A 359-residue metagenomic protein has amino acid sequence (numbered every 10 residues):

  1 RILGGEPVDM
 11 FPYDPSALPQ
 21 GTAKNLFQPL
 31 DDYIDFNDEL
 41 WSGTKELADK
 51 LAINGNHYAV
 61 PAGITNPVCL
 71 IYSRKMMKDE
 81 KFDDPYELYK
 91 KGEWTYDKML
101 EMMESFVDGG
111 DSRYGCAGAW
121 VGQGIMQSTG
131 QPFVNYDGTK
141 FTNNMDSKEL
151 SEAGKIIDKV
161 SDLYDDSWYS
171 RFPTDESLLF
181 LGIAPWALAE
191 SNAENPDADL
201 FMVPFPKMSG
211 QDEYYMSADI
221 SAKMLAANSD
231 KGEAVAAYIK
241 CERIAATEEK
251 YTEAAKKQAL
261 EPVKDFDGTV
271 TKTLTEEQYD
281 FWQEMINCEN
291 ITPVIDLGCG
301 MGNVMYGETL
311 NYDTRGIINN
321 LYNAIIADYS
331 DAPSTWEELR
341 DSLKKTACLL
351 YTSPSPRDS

Functional and structural regions predicted by a protein language model:
R1-P15: Early extracytoplasmic/lumenal segment of secretory-pathway proteins
Y13-P67, V203: Hinge/lid segment of periplasmic solute-binding proteins
D31-G43, L88-K91, Q131-E152, M208-Y214: Short, solvent-exposed loop/beta-turn-alpha elements that line the ligand-binding surface or hinge of extracytoplasmic
A52-L70, K78, T95-T142: Extracytoplasmic/periplasmic solute-binding protein
E101-M103, N135-W168: Glycine-centered hinge/linker elements that transmit conformational signals in sensory and ligand-binding systems
A193-K264: Extracytoplasmic/periplasmic substrate-recognition and gating elements
A237-K240, K250-I326, C348: Long, aromatic- and glycine/proline-rich binding clefts that accommodate carbohydrate-like moieties
Y351-D358: Conserved small/polar residues in nucleotide/adenosyl-binding loops
